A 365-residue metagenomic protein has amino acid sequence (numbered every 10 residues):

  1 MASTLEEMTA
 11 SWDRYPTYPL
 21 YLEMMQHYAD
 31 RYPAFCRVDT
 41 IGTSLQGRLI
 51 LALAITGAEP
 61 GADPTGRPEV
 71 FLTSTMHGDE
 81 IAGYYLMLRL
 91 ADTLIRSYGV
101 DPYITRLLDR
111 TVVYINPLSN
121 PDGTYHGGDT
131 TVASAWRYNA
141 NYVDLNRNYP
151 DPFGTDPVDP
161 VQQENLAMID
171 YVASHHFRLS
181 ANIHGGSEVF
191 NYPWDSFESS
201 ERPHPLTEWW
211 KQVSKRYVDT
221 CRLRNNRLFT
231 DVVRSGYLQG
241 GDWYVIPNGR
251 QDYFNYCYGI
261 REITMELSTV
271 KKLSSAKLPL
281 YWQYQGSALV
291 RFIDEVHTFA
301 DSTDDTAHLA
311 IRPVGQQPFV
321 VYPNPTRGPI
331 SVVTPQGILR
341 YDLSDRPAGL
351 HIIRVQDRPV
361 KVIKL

Functional and structural regions predicted by a protein language model:
M1-D13, L72-S74, F197: Acidic/histidine-rich, surface-exposed loop or edge segments in extracytoplasmic proteins
P16-V70: Soluble metallo-hydrolase cores and metallopeptidase-like ectodomains found primarily in the secretory/periplasmic
M24-R31, R89-S97, Y171-H175, R216 (+2 more regions): Structured segments of extracytoplasmic/periplasmic soluble domains in secreted or envelope-associated proteins
R37-G42, G99-R106, N226-D231, D301-S302: Surface-exposed patches in mature extracellular/periplasmic domains of secreted proteins
P64-M76, E80-E208, Q212, L223 (+3 more regions): Active-site/substrate-binding loop(s) of hydrolase catalytic cores
S180, G185-P203, G240-D304: Active-site-adjacent mobile loop/cap segments within catalytic or ligand-binding domains
T298-V320: Surface beta-strand/loop "capping" patches
R312-L365: C-terminal outer-membrane/trafficking sorting elements
